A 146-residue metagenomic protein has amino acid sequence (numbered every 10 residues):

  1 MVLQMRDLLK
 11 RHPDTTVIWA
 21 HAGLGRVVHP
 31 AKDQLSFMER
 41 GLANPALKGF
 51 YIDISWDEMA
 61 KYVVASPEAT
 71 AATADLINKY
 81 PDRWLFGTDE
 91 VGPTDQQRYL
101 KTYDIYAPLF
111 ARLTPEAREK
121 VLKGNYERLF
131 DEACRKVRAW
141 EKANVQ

Functional and structural regions predicted by a protein language model:
M1-L85: Catalytic pocket-lining loop regions of alpha/beta-barrel enzymes, especially the amidohydrolase/enolase/GH5 lineages
D57-M59, E90-P93: Short Gly/Pro-enriched loop/turn and capping motifs at secondary-structure junctions
A65-A69, E90, R98: Alpha-helix capping and helix-coil boundary motifs
K79-L85, V91-Q146: Mid-to-C-terminal alpha-helical segments outside catalytic/metal-binding sites
